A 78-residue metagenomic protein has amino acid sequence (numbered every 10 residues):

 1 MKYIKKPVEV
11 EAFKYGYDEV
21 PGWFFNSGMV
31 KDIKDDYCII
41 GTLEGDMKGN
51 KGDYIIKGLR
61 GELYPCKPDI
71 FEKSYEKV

Functional and structural regions predicted by a protein language model:
M1-L43: N-terminal domain-onset segments
D46-V78: Short, compact, well-ordered microdomains
